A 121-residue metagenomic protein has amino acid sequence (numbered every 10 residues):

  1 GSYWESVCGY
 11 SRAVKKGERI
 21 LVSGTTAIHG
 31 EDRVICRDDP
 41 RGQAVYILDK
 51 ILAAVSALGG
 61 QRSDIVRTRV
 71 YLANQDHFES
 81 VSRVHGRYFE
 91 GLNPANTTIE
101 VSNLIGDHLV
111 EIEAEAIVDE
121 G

Functional and structural regions predicted by a protein language model:
G1-G121: Short, polar/acidic, helix-capping and beta-turn segments at strand->helix junctions that line the mouths
